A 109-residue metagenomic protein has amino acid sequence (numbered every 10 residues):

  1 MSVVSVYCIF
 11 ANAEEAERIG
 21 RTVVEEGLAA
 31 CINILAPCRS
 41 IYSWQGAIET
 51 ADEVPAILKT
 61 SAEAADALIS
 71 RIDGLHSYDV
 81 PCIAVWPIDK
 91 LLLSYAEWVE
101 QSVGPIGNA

Functional and structural regions predicted by a protein language model:
M1-A109: Positively charged, small/polar-rich N-terminal and surface patches that mediate targeting and assembly and bind
